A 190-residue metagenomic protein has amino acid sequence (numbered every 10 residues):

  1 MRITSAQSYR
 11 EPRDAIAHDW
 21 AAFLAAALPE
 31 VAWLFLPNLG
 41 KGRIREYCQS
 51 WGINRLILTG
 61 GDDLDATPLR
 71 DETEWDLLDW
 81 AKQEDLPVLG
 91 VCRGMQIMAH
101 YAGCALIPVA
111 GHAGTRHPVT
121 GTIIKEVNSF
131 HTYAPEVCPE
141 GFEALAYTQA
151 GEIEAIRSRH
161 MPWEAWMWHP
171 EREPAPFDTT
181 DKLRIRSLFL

Functional and structural regions predicted by a protein language model:
M1-R93, H100, I107, H112-A113 (+5 more regions): N-terminal beta1-alpha1 cap of cysteine-dependent amidohydrolase-like domains
T115-R116, K125: Flexible, acidic loop-helix segments that line cofactor/substrate-binding pockets
K125-E126, E154: Short beta-strand segments
E126-V127, E164-W168: Active-site-proximal beta-strand elements of phosphoester/diester hydrolases
S129-Y133: DNA-recognition element of transcription regulators
